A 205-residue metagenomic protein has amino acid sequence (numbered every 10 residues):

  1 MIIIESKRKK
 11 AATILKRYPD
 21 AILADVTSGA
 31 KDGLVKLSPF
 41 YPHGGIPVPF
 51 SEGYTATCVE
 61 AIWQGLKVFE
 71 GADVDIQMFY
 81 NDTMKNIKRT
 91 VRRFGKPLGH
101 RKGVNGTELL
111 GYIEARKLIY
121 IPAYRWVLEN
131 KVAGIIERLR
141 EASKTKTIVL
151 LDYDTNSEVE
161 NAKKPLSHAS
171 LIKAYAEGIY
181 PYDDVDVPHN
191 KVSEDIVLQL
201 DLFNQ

Functional and structural regions predicted by a protein language model:
M1-Q205: Charged, low-complexity intrinsically disordered segments
